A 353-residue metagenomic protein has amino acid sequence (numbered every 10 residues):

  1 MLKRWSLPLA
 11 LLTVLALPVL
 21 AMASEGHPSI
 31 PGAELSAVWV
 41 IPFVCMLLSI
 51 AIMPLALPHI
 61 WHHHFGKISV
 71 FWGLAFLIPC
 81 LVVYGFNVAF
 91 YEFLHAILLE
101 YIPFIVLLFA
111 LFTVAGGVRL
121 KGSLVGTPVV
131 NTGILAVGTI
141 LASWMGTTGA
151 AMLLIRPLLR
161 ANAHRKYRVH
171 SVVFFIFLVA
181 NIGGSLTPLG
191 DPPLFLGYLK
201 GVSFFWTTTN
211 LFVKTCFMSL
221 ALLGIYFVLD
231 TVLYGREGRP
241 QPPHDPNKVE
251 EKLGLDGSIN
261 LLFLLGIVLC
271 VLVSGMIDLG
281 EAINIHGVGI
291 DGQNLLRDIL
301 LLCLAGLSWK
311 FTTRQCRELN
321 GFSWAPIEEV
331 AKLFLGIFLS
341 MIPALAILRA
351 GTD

Functional and structural regions predicted by a protein language model:
M1-S24: N-terminal secretory/membrane targeting signals
A21-G26, P58-H59, L77-I97, F109-G126 (+2 more regions): Transmembrane alpha-helix boundary signature
G26-W39, I60-S69, F90-I102, F204-K214 (+3 more regions): Interfacial loop-to-helix junctions that mark the boundaries of transmembrane helices in multi-pass membrane
L48-W61, L111-G126, L159-A163, L229-V232 (+1 more regions): C-terminal ends of transmembrane helices
I60, Y167, L186, L196 (+1 more regions): Juxtamembrane and boundary regions of transmembrane helices in multi-pass small-molecule transporters and channels
V129-G183, L196: Hydrophobic transmembrane alpha-helices that form the pore/transport pathway of multi-pass ion and small-solute
L222-A282: Long, contiguous bundles of hydrophobic transmembrane helices that form the permeation core of multi-pass
L264-D353: Transmembrane helical segments that form the transport core of multi-pass membrane transport proteins
